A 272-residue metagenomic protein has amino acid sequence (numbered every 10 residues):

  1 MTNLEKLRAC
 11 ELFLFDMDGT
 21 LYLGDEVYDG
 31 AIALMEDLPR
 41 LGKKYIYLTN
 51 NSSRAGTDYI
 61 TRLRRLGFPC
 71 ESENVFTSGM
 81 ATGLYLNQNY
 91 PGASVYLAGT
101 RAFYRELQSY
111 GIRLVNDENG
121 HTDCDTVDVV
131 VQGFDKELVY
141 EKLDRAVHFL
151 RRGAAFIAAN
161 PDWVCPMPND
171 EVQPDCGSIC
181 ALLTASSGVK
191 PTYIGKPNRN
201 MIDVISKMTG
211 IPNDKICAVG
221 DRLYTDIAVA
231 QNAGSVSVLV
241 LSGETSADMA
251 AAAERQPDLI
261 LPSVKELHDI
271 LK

Functional and structural regions predicted by a protein language model:
T2-F15, Y22-E26, A33-L41, R54-F76 (+1 more regions): Asp-based, Mg2+/Mn2+-dependent phosphohydrolase catalytic module
N51: Conserved phosphate/oxyanion-binding catalytic-loop motifs
